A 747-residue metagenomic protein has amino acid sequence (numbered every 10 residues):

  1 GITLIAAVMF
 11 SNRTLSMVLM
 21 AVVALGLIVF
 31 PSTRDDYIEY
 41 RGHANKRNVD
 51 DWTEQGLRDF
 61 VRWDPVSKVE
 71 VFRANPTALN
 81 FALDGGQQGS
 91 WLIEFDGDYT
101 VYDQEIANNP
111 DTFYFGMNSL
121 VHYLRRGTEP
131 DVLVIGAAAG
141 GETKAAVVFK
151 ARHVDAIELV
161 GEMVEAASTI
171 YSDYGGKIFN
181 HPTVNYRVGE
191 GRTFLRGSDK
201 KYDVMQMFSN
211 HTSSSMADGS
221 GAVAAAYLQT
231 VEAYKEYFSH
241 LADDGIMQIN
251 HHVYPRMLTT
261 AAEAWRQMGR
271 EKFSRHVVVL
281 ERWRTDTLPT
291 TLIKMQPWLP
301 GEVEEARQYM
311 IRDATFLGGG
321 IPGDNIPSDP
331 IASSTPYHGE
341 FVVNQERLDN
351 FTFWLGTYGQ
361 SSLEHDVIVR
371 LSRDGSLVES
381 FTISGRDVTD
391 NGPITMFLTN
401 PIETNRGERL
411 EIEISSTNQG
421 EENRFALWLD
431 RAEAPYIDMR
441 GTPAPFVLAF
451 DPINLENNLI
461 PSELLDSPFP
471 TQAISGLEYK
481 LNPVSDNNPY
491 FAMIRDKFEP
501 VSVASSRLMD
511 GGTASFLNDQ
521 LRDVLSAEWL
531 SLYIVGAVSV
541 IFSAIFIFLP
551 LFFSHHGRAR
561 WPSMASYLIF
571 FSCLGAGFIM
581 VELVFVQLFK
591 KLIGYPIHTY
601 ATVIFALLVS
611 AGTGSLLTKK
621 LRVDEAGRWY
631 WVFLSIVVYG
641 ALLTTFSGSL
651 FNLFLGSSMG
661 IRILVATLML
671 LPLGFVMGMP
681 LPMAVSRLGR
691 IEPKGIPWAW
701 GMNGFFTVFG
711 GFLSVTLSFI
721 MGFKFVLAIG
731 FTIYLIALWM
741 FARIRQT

Functional and structural regions predicted by a protein language model:
G1-V121, R125-T315, N457-T747: Alpha-helical transmembrane segments of multi-pass membrane proteins
A314-G375, S380-F450: Beta-sheet-rich sandwich/jelly-roll-like modules and their strand-loop junctions
